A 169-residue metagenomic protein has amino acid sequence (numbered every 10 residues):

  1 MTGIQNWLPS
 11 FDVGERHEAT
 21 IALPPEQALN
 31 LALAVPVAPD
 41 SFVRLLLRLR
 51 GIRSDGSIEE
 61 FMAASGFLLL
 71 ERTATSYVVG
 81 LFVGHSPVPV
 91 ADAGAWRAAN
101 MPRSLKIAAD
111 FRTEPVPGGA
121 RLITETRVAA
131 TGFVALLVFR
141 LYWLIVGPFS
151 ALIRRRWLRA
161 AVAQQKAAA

Functional and structural regions predicted by a protein language model:
M1-E60, G66-L68: Hydrophobic ligand-binding cavity/cleft-lining segments
G3-G14, L45, F67, G84-P87 (+2 more regions): Structured surface interface patches that mediate subunit assembly and partner/cofactor docking
D12-T20, S76, K106-A108, G119-I123: Intrinsic-disorder/low-complexity, polar/charged segments enriched in Ser/Thr/Lys/Arg/Asp/Glu/Gln
A28, T124, A161: Hydrophobic pocket/interface hotspot
L33, V79-V83, T124-V128: Short, hydrophobic/aromatic-enriched beta-strand segments in well-ordered soluble domains
L69-G118: Hydrophobic-ligand binding "helix-grip"
R97-P148: Beta-strand/loop substructures that line and gate deep hydrophobic ligand-binding cavities in soluble
V138-A169: A conserved amphipathic terminal alpha-helix motif
